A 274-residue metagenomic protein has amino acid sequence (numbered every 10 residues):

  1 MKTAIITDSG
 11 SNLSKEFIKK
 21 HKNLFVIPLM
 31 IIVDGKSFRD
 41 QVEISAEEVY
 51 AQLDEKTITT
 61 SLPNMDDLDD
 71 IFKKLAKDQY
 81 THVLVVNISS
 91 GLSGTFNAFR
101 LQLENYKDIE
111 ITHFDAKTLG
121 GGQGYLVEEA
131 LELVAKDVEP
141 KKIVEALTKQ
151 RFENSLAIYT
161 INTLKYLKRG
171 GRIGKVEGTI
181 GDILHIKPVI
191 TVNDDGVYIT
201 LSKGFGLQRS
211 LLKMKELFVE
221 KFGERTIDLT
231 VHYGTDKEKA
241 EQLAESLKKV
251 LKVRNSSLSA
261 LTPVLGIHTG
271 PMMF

Functional and structural regions predicted by a protein language model:
M1: Glycine-rich loop/turn
A4, G10-F25, L29, K36 (+6 more regions): Mixed-charge interfacial surface used for oligomerization/domain docking and macromolecular partner engagement
S37-V85, S90-N97, E104-N105: Class I S-adenosyl-L-methionine
